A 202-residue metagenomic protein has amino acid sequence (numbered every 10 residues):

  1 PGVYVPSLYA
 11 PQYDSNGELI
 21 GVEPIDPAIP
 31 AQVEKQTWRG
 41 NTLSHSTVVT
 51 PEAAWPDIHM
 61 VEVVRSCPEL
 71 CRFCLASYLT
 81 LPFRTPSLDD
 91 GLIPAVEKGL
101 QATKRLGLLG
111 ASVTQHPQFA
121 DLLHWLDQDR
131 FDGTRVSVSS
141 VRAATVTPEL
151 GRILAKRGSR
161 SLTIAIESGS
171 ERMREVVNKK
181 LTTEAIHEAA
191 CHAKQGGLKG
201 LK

Functional and structural regions predicted by a protein language model:
P1-A76, P82-F83: Acidic, low-complexity intrinsically disordered segments
V3, C67, C71, G91 (+2 more regions): Conserved hydrophobic/aromatic pocket- or pore-lining residues that grip, position, or stack substrates in active sites
T50-P51, R84-V96, L100: Ferredoxin-type iron-sulfur electron-transfer modules in oxidoreductases and energy-metabolism complexes
M60, T80, R84, E175-T182: Alpha-helix N-cap/helix-initiation motif
E62, S66-E69, P86, D90-I93 (+2 more regions): Conserved active-site and cofactor/substrate-binding residues in soluble primary-metabolism enzymes
L92-K202: Conserved SAM/AdoMet-binding glycine-rich loop
